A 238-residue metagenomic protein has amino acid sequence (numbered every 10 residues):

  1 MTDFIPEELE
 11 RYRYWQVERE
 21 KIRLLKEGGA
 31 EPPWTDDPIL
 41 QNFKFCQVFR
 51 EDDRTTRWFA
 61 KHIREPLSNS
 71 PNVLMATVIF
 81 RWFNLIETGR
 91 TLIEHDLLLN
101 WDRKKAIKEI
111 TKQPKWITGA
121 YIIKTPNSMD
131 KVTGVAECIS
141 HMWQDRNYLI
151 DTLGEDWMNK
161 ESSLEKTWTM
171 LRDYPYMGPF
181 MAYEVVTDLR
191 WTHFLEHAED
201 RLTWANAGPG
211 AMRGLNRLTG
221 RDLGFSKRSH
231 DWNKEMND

Functional and structural regions predicted by a protein language model:
M1-V132: Structure-specific DNA junction-binding interface
F45-R50, D156-M158, R201-W204: A short, ordered amphipathic alpha-helix with a cationic face
E65-N69, D173-Y174, L202-W204: A general structural signal for short secondary-structure junctions and capping/turn motifs
S70, K160, L164, W204-G208: Active-site-proximal structural scaffolding
R103, V135-A136, L164, G208 (+2 more regions): Alpha-helix initiation and N-capping motif
K124-P175: Helix-hairpin-helix/helix-loop-helix acidic hairpins
T169, Y183-D238: Accessory, usually C-terminal, subdomains that scaffold auxiliary metal cofactors
